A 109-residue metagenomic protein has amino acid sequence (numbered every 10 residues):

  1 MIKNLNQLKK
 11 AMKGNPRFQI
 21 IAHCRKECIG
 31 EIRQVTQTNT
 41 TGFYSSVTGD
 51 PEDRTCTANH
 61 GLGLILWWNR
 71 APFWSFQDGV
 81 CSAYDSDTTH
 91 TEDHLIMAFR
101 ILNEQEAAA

Functional and structural regions predicted by a protein language model:
M1, Q19-I20, E31, L95 (+1 more regions): Generic short N-terminal amphipathic or hydrophobic helices
M1-N6, K10-K13, L102-A109: Short intrinsically disordered terminal tails
L5-L8, R17, T91-L95: Short amphipathic alpha-helical segments that mediate assembly, nucleic-acid/protein binding, or membrane association
N6, F18, R33-T36, F76 (+1 more regions): Intrinsically disordered, low-complexity regions enriched in polar/acidic and amide residues
M12-A22: Short coil-to-beta transition motif at edge beta-strands of beta-rich domains
C24-I96: Acidic, low-complexity, intrinsically disordered interaction modules
